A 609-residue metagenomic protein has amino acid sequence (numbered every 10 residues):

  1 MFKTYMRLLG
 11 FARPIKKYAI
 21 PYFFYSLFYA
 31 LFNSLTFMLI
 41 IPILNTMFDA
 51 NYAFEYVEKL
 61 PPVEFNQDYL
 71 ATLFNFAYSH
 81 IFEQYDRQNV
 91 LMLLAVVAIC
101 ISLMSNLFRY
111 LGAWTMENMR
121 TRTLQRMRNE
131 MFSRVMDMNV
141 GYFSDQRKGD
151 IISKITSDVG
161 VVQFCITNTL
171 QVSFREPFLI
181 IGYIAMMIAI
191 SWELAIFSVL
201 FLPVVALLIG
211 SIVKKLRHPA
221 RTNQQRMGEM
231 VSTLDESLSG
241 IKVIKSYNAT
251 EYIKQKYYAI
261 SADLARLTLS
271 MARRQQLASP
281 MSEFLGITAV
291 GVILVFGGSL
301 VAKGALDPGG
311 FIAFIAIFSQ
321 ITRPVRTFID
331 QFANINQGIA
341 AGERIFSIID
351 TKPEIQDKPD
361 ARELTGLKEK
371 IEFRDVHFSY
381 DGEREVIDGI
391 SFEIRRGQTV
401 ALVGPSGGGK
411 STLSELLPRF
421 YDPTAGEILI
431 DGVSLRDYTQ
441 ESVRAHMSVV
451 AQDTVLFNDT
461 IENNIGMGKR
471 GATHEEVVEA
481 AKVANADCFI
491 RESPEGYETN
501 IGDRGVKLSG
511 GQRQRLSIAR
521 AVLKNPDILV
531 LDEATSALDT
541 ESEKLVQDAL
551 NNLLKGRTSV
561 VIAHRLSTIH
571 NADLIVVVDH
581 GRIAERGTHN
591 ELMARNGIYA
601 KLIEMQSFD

Functional and structural regions predicted by a protein language model:
M1-T36, N45-A98, M104, L111-M116 (+11 more regions): Membrane-integrated ABC transporters
R13-K16, V140-G141, S157-I166, L170 (+8 more regions): An intracellular "coupling" helix at the cytosolic face of ABC transporter transmembrane type-1 domains
Y18-F28, Q171-T222, V295-L306, R323: Transmembrane helices of ABC transporter permease
T36, I40, G112, M131 (+7 more regions): Hydrophobic/aromatic residues in alpha-helical transmembrane segments
F48-Y52, T121, N129-S153, S157-V159 (+6 more regions): Short intracellular "coupling" helices and adjacent cytoplasmic loop segments at the cytosolic face of multi-pass
A98-S105, R109, L202-G210, Q275-A289 (+1 more regions): Hydrophobic alpha-helical segments in the permease module
K245, A249, R273, Q320-I348: Cytosolic ends of transmembrane helices, especially the final helix of ABC transmembrane type-1 domains
D350, D357-K358, L364-D609: ABC-type nucleotide-binding domain
